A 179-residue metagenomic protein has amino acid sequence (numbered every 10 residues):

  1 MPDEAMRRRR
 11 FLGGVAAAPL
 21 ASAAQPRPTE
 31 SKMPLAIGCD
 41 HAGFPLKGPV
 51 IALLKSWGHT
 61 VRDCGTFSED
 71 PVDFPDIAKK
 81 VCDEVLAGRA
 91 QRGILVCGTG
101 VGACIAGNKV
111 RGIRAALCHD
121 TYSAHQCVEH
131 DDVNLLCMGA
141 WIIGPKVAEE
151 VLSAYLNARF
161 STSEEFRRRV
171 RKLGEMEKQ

Functional and structural regions predicted by a protein language model:
M1-A18: N-terminal secretory signal peptides and thylakoid transit peptides that target proteins across membranes
S22-G38, P49: C-terminal segment of N-terminal export signals and the immediately downstream linker at the start of the mature
C39, G43-K55: Glycine-rich phosphate/diphosphate-binding loop of Rossmann-like nucleotide-binding domains
T60-P71: A short beta-strand-loop structural module common to alpha/beta enzyme folds
I77-L95: Short, structured active-site "lid" loops
E84-R89, C104-G112, V128-D132: Alpha-helix C-terminal capping segments
L95-C118: Compact, glycine-rich, soluble single-domain proteins
Y122-Q179: C-terminal binding/interaction regions
